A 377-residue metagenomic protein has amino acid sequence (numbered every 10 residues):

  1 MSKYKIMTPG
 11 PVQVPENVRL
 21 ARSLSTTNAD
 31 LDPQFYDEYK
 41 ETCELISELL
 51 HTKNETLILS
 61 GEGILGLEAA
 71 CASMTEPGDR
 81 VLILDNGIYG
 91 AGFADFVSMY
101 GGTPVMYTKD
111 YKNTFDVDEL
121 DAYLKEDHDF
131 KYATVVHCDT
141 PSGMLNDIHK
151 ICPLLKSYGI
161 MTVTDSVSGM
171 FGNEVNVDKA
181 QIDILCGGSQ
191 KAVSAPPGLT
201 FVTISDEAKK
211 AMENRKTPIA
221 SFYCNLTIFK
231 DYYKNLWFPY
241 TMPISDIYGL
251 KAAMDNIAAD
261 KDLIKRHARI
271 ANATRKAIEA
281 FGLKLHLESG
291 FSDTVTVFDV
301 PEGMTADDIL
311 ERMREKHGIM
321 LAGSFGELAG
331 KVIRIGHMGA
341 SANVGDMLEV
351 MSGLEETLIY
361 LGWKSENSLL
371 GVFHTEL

Functional and structural regions predicted by a protein language model:
M1, K331-L377: PLP-dependent enzyme catalytic core of the Aspartate aminotransferase-like
S2-S60, I64: A glycine-/small-polar-enriched, mobile loop at the entrance of the PLP active site in fold-type I
Q13-V14, Q190-K276: Active-site C-terminal subdomain of aminotransferase-like
E41-L49, M254-H286, R312: Conserved PLP-dependent catalytic core of the aminotransferase class-I/II
K53-L82, G90-A94: Conserved beta-loop-alpha segment that forms the PLP phosphate-binding cup at the N-terminus of a helix
F115-F171, I184, A192: Active-site phosphate-binding strand-loop segment of PLP-dependent enzymes
D178-Q190: Conserved active-site segment immediately N-terminal to the catalytic lysine that forms the internal aldimine
K284-K316: Conserved PLP-binding catalytic core of the aspartate aminotransferase-like
